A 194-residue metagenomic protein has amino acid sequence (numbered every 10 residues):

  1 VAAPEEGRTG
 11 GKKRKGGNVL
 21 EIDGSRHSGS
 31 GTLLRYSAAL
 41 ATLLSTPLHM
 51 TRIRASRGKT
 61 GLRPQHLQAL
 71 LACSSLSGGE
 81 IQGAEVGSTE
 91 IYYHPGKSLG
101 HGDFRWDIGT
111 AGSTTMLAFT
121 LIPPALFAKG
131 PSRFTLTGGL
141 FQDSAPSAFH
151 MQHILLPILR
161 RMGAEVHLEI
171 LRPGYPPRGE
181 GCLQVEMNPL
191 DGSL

Functional and structural regions predicted by a protein language model:
A2-L194: Structural preference for solvent-exposed beta-strand-turn elements and adjacent flexible terminal/loop segments within
